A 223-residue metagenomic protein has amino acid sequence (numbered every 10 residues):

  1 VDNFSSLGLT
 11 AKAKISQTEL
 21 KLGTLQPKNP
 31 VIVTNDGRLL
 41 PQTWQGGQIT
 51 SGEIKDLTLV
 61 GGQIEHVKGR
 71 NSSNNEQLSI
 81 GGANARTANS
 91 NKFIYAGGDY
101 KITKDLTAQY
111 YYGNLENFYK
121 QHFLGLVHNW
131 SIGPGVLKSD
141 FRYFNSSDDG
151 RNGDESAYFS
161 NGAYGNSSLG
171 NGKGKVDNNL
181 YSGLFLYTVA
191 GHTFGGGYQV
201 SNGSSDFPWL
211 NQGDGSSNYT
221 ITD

Functional and structural regions predicted by a protein language model:
V1-Q77, G98-L106: Outer membrane beta-barrel
D2-S5, L39-P41, A88-S90, E116-F118 (+1 more regions): Short sequence motifs at beta-strands and strand-loop junctions characteristic of Gram-negative outer-membrane
T10, N35-G37, N84-R86, G98 (+3 more regions): Outer-membrane beta-barrel proteins
T10-I15, L22, Q45-I54, A85-T87 (+3 more regions): Feature captures outer-membrane beta-barrel proteins of Gram-negative bacteria and organelles
N29-I32, Q109, G162-L169, T220-D223: Extracytoplasmic loops and strand-loop junctions of Gram-negative outer membrane beta-barrel proteins
L39-L40, F123-N129, W209-T220: C-terminal/domain-terminus segments
V60-N84, A88-K92, P134-N218: Outer-membrane beta-barrel translocator/channel fold
T107-G113: Short catalytic-loop micro-motif centered on adjacent basic/acidic residues
